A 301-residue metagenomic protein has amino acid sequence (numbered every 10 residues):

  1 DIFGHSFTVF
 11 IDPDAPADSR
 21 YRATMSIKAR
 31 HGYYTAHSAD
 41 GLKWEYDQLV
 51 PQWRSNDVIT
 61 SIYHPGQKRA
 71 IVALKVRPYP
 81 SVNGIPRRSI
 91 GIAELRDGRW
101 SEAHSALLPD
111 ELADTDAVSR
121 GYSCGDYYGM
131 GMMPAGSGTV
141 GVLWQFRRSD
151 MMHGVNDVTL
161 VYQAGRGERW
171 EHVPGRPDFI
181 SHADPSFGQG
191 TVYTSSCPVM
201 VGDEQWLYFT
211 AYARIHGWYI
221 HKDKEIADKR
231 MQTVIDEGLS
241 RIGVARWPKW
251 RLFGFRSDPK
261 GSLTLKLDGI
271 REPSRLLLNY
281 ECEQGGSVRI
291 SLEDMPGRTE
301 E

Functional and structural regions predicted by a protein language model:
D1-G125, M133-Q189, G202, W206-E301: Beta-rich carbohydrate-recognition and catalytic domains
